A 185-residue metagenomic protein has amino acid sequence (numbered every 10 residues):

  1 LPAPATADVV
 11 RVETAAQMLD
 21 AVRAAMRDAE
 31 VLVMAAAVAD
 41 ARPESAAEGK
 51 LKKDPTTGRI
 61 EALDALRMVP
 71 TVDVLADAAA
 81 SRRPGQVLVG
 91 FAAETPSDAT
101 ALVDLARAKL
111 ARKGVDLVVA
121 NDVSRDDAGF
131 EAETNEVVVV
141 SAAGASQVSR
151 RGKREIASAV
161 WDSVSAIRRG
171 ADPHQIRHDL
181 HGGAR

Functional and structural regions predicted by a protein language model:
L1-R185: A cross-family phosphate/adenosyl-ligand binding-site feature
